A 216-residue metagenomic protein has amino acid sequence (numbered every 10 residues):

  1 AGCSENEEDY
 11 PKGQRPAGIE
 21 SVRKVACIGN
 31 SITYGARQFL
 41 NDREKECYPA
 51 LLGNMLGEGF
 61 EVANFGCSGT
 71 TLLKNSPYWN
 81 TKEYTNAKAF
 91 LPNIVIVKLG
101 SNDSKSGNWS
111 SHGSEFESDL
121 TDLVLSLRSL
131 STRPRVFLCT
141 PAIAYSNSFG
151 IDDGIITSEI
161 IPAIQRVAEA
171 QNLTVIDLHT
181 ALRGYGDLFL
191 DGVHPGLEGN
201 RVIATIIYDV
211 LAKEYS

Functional and structural regions predicted by a protein language model:
A1-C3, I160: Disordered, low-complexity tails and leader-like regions
C3-G66, E83-A89: Serine-esterase "nucleophile elbow" of acetyl-processing enzymes
P11, K74, S146-N147: Generic signal for short, ordered secondary-structure residues within or immediately flanking folded domains
Q14, E20, S68-T71, H112 (+1 more regions): General structural signal for secondary-structure boundaries
A36-E44, N64-W79, K105-S114, G192: Acidic/histidine-rich helix-loop elements that form or flank divalent-metal/phosphate-binding sites at the catalytic
N54, N80-S216: Alpha-helical cap/lid subdomain in secreted, periplasmic, or secretory-pathway luminal O-acyl-processing enzymes
